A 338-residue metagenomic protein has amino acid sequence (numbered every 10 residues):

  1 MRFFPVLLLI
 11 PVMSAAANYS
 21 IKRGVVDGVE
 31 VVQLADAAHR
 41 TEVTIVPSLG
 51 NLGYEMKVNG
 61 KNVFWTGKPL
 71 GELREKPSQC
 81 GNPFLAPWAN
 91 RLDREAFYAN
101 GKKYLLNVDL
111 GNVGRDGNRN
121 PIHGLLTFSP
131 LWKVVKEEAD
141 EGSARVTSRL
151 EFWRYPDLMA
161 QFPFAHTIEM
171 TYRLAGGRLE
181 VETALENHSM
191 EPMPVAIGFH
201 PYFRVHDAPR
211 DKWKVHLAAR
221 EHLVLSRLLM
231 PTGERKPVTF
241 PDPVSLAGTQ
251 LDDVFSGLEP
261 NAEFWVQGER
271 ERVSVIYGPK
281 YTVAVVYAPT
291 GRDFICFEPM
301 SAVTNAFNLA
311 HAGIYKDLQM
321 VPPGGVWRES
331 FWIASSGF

Functional and structural regions predicted by a protein language model:
F3-M13: Sec-dependent N-terminal signal peptides
A17-N112, P260-Y281, G325-F338: Beta-strand-rich N-terminal accessory domains
N18-D27, K102, N107-G176: Extended, loop-rich substrate-binding clefts of extracytoplasmic carbohydrate-active enzymes
L34-D36, V46-P47, M56-V58, L150-H206: Acidic, contiguous internal or C-terminal segments within carbohydrate-active enzymes that form a structured patch used
A38, N59, N118-E137, K214 (+1 more regions): Acidic/His-leaning functional-site neighborhoods
D93-R94, L158, D317: Short, conserved secondary-structure segments in the cores of folded domains
G111, P192-P194, Y202-G278: Active-site/ligand-binding surface loops and adjacent short beta/alpha elements that line catalytic pockets across
I314-W327: Intrinsically disordered, low-complexity Pro/Gly/Ser/Thr-rich segments with frequent PxxP/GP/PP motifs and embedded
